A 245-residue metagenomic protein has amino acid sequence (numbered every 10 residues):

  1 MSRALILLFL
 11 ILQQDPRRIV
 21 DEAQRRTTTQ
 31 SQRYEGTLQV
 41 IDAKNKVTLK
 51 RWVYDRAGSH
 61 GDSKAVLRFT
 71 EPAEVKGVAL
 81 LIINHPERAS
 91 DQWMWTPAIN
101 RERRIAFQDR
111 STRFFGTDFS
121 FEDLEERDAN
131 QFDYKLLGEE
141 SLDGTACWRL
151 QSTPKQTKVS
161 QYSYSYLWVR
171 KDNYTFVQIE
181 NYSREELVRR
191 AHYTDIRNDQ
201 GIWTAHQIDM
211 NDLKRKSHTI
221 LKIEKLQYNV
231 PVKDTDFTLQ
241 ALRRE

Functional and structural regions predicted by a protein language model:
M1-L8: Sec-dependent signal peptide recognition, specifically the positively charged N-region followed immediately by
S2, R33, E102-I105: Short secondary-structure capping/junction motifs at helix and strand boundaries
Q13, R18-D21, T70, L81-I83 (+4 more regions): Gly/Pro-enriched, hydrophobic low-complexity segments that function as extracytoplasmic propeptides/linkers
D15-A98, K135: N-terminal mature ectodomain segment of secretory-pathway/periplasmic proteins
Q32, W52, A65, F132 (+3 more regions): A broad, low-specificity signal marking well-ordered, structured residues that form hydrophobic/aromatic
A57-S63, G138-A146, D199-Q200: Short, ordered beta-strand-loop transition motifs
E126-D133, E139: Surface-exposed beta-loop interaction hotspot
R244-E245: Short, solvent-exposed mixed-charge patches
